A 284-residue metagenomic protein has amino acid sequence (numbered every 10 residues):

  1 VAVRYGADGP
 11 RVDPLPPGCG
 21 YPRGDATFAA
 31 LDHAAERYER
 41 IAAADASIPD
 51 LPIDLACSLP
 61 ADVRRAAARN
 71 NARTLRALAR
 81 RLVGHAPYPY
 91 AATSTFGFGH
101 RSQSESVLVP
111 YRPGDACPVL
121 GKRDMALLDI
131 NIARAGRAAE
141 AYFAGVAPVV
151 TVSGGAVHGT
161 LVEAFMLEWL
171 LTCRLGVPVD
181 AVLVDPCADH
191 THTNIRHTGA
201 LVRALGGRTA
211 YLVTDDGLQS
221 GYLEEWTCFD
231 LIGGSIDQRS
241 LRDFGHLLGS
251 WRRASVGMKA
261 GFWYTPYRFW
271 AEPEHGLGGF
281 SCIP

Functional and structural regions predicted by a protein language model:
V1-P284: A structural signal for short, hydrophobic/glycine-enriched beta-strand patches
